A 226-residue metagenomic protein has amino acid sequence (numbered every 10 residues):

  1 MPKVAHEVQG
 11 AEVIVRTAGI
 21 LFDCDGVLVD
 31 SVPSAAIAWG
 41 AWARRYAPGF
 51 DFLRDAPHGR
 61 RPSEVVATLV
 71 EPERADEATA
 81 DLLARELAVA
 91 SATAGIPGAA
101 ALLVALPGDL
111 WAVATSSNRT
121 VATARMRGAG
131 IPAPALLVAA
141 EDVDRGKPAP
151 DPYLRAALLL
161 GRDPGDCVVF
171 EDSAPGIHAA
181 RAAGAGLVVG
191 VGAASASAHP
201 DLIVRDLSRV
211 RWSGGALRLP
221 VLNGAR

Functional and structural regions predicted by a protein language model:
P2-T17, S117-R226: Asp-based, Mg2+/Mn2+-dependent phosphohydrolase catalytic module
H6-V8, I14-P107, N118-T120, I131: N-terminal helical cap/lid subdomain that shapes the substrate entry/recognition surface in HAD-like hydrolases
L28, D55, W111-A114, R145 (+1 more regions): Conserved SAM-binding loop
G40-A43, A112, S213: Short linear interaction motif-like sites in intrinsically disordered regions of transcription factors
G49, L110, G186: Residue-level detector of anion-binding/catalytic polar loops
A105-L110, G161-P164: Short, surface-exposed connector motifs at secondary-structure boundaries
